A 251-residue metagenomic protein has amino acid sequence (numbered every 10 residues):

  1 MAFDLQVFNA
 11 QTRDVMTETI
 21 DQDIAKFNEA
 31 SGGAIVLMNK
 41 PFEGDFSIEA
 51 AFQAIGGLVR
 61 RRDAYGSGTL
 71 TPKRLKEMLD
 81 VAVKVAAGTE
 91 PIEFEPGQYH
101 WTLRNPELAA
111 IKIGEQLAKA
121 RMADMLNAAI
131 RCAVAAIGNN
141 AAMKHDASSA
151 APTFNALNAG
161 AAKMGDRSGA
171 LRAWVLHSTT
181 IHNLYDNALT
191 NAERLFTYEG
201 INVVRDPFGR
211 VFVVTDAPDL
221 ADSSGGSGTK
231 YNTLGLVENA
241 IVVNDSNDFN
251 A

Functional and structural regions predicted by a protein language model:
M1-V83: N-terminal "assembly arms/tails" that initiate or stabilize quaternary assembly in self-assembling proteins
N9, R13, T17, D21 (+4 more regions): Generic detector of well-ordered alpha-helical segments enriched in charged/polar residues, highlighting helical
G32-K40, L70, R74-V81, N158-K163 (+2 more regions): Intrinsically disordered, low-complexity boundary segments flanking structured domains
F46, G88-E90, R172: A generic secondary-structure signal marking the coil-to-beta-strand transition
E49, A86, C132: Localized chelating/binding microdomains that coordinate divalent metal ions or stabilize phosphate-bearing
L75-R104: Short acidic, glycine/tyrosine-flanked loop/strand segments centered on an H-E-D-like triad
P96-G169: Alpha-helical scaffold segments that mediate packing/assembly in large oligomeric complexes
A162-A251: Extended oligomerization regions of viral-like shell subunits
